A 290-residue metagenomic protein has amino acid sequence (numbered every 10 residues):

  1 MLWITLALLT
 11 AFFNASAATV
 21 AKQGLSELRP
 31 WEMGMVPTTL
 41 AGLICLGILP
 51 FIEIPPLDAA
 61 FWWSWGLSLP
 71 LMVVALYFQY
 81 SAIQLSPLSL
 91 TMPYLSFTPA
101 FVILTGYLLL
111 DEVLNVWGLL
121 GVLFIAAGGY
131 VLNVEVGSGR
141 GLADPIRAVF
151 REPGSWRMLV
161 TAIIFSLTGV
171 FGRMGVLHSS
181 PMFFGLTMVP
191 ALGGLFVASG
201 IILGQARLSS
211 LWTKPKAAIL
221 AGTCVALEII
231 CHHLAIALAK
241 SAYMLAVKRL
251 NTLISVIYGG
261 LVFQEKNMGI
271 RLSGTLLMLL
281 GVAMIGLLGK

Functional and structural regions predicted by a protein language model:
M1-S16, V20-L67, L76-S86, V134-L159 (+3 more regions): Membrane-interface interhelical linkers
A15, T19, L46, L69 (+11 more regions): Hydrophobic/small/kink-forming positions within alpha-helical transmembrane segments of polytopic membrane proteins
M33, F184-G185: Alpha-helical transmembrane segments of multi-pass secondary-active solute transporters
C45-I54, V102-G118, V160-L177, C224-S241 (+1 more regions): Hydrophobic alpha-helical transmembrane segments in multi-pass integral membrane proteins
A59, L95, D111-G141, L261-M284: Loop-to-transmembrane alpha-helix entry segments
W65-M72, I83-L132, G185-G193, K240-L261: Specific alpha-helical transmembrane segments that line the substrate/conduction pathway and gating interfaces
F124, G128-G129, P153-F171, L192-L195: Alpha-helical transmembrane segments of multi-pass integral membrane proteins
L177-H178, G185: Transmembrane alpha-helix/helix-exit interface in multi-pass inner-membrane proteins
